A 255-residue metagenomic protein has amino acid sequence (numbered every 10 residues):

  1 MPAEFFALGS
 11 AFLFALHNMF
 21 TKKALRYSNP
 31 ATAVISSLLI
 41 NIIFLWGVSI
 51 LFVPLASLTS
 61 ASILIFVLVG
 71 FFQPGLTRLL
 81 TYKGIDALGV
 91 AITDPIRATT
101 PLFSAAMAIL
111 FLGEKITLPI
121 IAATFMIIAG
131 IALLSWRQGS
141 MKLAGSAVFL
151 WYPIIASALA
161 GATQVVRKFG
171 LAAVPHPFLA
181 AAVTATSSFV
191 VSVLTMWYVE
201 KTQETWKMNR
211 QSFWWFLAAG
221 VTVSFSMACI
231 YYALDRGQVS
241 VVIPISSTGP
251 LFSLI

Functional and structural regions predicted by a protein language model:
M1-L8, L102-A158, A162: Juxtamembrane helix-loop boundary signature in multi-pass membrane transporters
M1-T32, S36-L68, R78-L88, W136-I154 (+3 more regions): Membrane-interface interhelical linkers
G9, S36-S37, I96, L118-A122 (+3 more regions): Hydrophobic core positions of alpha-helical segments in small-molecule transporters and transporter systems
S10-F14, V69-Q73, T100, A106 (+3 more regions): Alpha-helical transmembrane segments of multi-pass membrane transport proteins
F14-M19, P74-T81, A105, I128 (+3 more regions): Residues that mark transmembrane-helix kinks and helix-interface sites in multi-pass secondary transporters
A24, A33, G84, L110-I116 (+5 more regions): Hydrophobic/aromatic residues within transmembrane alpha-helices of multi-pass small-molecule transporters
P30-V34, T93, L179-A180, V242: Juxtamembrane helix-start motifs in multi-pass secondary transporters
I40-L45, I96-L110, F125-M126, S187-V191 (+2 more regions): Alpha-helical transmembrane segments of compact multi-pass small-molecule transporters, enriched in specific families
